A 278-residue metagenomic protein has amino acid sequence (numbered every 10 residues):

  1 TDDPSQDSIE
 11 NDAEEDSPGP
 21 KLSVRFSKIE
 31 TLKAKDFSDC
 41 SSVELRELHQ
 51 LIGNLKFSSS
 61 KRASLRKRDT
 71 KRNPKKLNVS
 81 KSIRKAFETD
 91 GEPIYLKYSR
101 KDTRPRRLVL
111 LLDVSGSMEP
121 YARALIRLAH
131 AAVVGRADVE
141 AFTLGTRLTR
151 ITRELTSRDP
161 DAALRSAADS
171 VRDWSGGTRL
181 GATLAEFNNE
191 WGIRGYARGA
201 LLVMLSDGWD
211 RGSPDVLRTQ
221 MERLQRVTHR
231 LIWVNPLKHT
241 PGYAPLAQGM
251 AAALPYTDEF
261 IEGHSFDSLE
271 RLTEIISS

Functional and structural regions predicted by a protein language model:
T1-P105: Acidic/polar low-complexity segments with low predicted structural confidence
I83, L111-S115, G199-G212, D258: DG-centered beta-turn motif at the end of beta-strands
D102-S170, L180-E186, L201-M204, L237: Von Willebrand factor
Y121, A141, T152-R153, I193-G199 (+3 more regions): Extended hydrophobic-aromatic, low-complexity segments
T146-T149, W209-D210, K238-T240, D267-S268: Conserved nucleotide-binding/hydrolysis micro-motifs of P-loop NTPases
A163-A185, F260-I275: Extended, charge-rich low-complexity interaction segments
W174-G208, S213-R218: C-terminal structural cap/anchor segments
M221-S278: Von Willebrand factor type A / integrin I
